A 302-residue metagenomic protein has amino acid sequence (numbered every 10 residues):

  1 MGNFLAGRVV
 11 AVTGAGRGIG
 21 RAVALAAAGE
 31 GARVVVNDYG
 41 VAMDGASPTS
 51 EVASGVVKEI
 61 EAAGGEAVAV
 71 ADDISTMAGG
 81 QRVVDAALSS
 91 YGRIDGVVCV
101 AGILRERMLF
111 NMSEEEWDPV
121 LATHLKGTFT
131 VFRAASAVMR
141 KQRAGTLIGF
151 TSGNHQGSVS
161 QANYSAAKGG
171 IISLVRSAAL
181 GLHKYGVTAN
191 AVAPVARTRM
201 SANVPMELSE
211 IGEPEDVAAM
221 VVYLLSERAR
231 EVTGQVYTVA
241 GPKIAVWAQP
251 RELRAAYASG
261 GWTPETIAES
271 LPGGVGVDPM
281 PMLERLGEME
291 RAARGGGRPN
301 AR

Functional and structural regions predicted by a protein language model:
G2-V36: Canonical Rossmann dinucleotide-binding motif of NAD(H)/NADP(H)-dependent dehydrogenases/reductases, specifically
R8, G65-E66, R93-D95, M139-S152 (+3 more regions): Active-site loop of short-chain dehydrogenase/reductase
S50-S54, A71-R82, E114: The beta1-alpha1 cofactor-binding region of Rossmann-like NAD(H)/NADP(H)-dependent oxidoreductases
I60, M108-L109, E116-L121: Substrate-binding pocket helix/loop in short-chain dehydrogenase/reductase
F132-R133, R176: A short, exposed helix-loop element centered on a Lys and neighboring polar residues
I148-K184, A193-E210: Catalytic loop of short-chain dehydrogenase/reductase
A191, L208-A301: C-terminal helical subdomain
